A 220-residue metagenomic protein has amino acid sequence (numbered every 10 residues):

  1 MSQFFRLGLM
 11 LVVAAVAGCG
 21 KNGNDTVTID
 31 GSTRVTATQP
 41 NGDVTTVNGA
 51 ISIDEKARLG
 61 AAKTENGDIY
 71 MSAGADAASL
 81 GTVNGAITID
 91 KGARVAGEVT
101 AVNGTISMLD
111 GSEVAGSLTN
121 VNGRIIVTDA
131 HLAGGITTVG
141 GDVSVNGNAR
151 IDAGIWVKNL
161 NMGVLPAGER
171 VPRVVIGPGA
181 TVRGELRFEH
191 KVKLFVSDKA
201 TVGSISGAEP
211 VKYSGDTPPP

Functional and structural regions predicted by a protein language model:
M1-P220: Intrinsically disordered, low-complexity terminal regions
